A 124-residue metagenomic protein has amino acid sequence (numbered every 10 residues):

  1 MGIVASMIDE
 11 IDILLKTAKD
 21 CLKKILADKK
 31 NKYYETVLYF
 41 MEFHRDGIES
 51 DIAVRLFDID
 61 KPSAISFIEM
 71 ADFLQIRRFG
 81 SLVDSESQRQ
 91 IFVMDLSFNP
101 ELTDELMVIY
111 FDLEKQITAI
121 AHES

Functional and structural regions predicted by a protein language model:
M1-I91: N-terminal domain-onset segments
A71-S124: Acidic, proline/glycine-rich low-complexity IDRs
